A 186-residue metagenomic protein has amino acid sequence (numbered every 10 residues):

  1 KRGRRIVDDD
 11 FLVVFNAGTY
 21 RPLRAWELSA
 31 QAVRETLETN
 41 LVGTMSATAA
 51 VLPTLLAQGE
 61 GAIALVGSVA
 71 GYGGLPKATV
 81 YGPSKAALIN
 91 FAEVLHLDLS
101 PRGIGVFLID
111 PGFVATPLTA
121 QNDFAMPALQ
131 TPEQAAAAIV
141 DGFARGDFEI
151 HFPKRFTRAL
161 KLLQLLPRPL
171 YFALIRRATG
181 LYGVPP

Functional and structural regions predicted by a protein language model:
N16-R21: Conserved NAD(P)H cofactor-binding loop of Rossmann-fold oxidoreductase domains
R24-A25, A32-L37: Substrate-binding pocket helix/loop in short-chain dehydrogenase/reductase
W26, L75-T79: Active-site loop immediately N-terminal to the catalytic Tyr-X3-Lys motif of short-chain dehydrogenase/reductase
T48, S84: Active-site helix of classical SDR
P53, L97-P101: Alpha-helical segment proximal to the catalytic Tyr-Lys
S68: Residue(s) in the substrate-gating loop at a strand-loop-helix junction that position the organic substrate next
L108, F124-A159: C-terminal helical subdomain
